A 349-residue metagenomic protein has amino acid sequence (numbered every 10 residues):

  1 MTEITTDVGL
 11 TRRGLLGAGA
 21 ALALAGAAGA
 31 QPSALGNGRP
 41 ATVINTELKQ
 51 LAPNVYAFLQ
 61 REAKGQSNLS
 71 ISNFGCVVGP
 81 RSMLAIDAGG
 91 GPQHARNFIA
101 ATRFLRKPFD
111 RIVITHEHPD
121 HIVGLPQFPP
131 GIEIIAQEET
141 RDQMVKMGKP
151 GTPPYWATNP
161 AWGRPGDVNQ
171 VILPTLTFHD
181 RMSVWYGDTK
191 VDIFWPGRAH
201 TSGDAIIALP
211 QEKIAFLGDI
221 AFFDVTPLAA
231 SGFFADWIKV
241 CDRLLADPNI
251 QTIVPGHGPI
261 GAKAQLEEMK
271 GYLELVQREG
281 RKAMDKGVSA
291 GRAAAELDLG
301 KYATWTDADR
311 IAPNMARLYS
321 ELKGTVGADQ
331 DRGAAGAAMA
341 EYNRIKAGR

Functional and structural regions predicted by a protein language model:
M1-L10, A20-L24: N-terminal secretory signal peptides
L16, A290-R349: C-terminal regulatory/interaction regions
A27-F58: C-terminal segment of N-terminal export signals and the immediately downstream linker at the start of the mature
Q50-A100, F104, A205-G218: Conserved beta-strand hairpin/beta-sheet module of binuclear metal-dependent hydrolase folds, prominently
N54, V77, D87, H116 (+9 more regions): Divalent metal-coordination and catalytic microenvironments
S82-L84, G90-G91, S183, K190-K282: Metallo-beta-lactamase
A95, A100-S183, S202-D204, R278-E279: Active-site HxH/HxHxD metal-binding segment of metal-dependent hydrolases
R281-A293: Short, charged, surface-exposed loops that flank catalytic or proteolytic processing sites
